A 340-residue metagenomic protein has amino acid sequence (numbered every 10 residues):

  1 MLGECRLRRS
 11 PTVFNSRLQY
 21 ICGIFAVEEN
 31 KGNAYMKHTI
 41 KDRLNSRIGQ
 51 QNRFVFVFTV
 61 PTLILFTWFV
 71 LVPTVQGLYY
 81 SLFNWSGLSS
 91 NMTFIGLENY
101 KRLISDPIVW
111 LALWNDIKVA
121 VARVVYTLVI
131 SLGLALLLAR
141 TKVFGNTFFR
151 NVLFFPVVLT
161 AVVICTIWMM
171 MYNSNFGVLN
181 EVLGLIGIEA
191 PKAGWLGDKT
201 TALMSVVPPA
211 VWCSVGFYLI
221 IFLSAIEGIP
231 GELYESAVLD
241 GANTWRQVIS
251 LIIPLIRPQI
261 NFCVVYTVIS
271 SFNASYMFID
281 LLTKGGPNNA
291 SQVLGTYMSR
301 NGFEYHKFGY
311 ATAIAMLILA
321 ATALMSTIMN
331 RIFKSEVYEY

Functional and structural regions predicted by a protein language model:
L2-C5, R9-C22, E29: Intrinsically disordered, low-complexity segments enriched in serine/proline and basic residues
L2-C5, V13, N33, T39 (+3 more regions): General helical secondary-structure elements
R6-L7, A26, Y35, A190: Polar low-complexity intrinsically disordered regions enriched in Ser/Thr and small residues
S10-P11, G23, H38, P61: Intrinsically disordered/low-complexity terminal segments and short unstructured peptides
F14-N15, F25, P156, A190: A periodicity- and composition-biased signal for non-globular, repetitive helical segments
Y20-G49: Short, Lys/Arg-rich, polar N-terminal cytosolic tail immediately upstream of the first transmembrane signal-anchor
K41-D42, R47-Y340: A structural signal for multi-pass alpha-helical bundles of membrane permease subunits that mediate small-molecule
